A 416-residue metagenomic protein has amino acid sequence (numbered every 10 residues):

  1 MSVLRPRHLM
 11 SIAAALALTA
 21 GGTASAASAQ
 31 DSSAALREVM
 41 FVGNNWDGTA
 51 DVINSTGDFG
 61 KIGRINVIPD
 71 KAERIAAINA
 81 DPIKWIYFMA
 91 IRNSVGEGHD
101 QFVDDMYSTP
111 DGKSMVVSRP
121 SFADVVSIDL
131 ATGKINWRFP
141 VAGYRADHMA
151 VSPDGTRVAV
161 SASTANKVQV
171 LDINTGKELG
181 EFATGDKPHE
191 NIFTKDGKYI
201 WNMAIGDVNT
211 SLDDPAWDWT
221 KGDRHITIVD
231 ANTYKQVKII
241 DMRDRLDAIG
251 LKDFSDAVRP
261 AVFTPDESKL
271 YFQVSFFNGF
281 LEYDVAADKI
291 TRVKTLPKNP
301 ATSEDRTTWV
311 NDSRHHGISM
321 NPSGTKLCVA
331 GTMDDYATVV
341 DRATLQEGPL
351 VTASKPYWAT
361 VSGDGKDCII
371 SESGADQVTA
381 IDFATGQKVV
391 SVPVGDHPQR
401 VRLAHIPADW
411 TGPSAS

Functional and structural regions predicted by a protein language model:
M1-L4, D58-G60: Short amphipathic alpha-helical segments with coiled-coil-like heptad repeat character
S2-I12: Bacterial N-terminal signal peptides that target proteins for export
L9-S11, G22, I318: General helical structural elements
A13-A17: Sec-dependent N-terminal signal peptides
L18-A26: C-terminal segment of classical bacterial N-terminal signal peptides
A26-S416: Predominantly soluble domains enriched in secretory-pathway, periplasmic, or organellar proteins
